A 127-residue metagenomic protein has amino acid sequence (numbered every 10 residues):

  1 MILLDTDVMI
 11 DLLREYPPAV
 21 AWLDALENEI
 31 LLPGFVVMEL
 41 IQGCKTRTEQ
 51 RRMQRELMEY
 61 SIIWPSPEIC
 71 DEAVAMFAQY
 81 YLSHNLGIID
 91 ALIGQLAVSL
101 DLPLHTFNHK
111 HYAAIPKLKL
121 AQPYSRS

Functional and structural regions predicted by a protein language model:
M1-L32, Q42-R55, R126-S127: Short, well-structured N-terminal submotif of metal-dependent ribonuclease cores
M9, V37-L40, Y112: A generic structural signal for short hydrophobic patches within well-formed alpha-helices
Y16, G94-S127: Acidic, PIN/NYN-like endoribonuclease modules and their adjacent C-terminal/linker elements
A19, P33, V37, Q50-M53 (+2 more regions): A general structural signal for well-ordered alpha-helical segments in protein cores
L26, M58, I115-P116: Short, structured coil segments at secondary-structure junctions
G34-V36, S66, N108, Y124: Residues at the C-termini of beta-strands that transition into short coil/loop
I62-K110: Active-site neighborhoods of divalent-metal-dependent phosphate/nucleic-acid chemistry enzymes
